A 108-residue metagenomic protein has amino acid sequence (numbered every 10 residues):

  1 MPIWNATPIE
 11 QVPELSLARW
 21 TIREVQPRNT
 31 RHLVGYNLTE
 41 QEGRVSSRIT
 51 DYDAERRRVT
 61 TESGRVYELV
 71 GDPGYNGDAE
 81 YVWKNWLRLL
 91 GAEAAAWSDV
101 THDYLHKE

Functional and structural regions predicted by a protein language model:
M1-R57, R65-E108: Cysteine-centric segments in proteins
